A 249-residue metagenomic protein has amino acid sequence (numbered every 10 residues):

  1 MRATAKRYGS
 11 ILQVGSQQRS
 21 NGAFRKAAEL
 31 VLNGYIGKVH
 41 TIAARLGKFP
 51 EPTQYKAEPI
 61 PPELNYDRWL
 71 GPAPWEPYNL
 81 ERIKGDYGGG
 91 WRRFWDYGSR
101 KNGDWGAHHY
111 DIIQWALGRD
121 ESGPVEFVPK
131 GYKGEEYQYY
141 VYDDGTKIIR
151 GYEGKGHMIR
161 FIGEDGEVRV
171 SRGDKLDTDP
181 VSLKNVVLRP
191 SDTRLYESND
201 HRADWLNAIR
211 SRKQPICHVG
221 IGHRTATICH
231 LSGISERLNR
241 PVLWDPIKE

Functional and structural regions predicted by a protein language model:
M1-R68: A contiguous active-site-proximal alpha/beta segment in oxidoreductase catalytic domains
R2, I11-V14, H40-A44, R68-L70 (+5 more regions): Structural recognition of the beta-strand scaffold that forms the well-ordered cores of secreted hydrolase catalytic
R2-A5, G9, V31-Y35, V39 (+7 more regions): A generic secondary-structure signal for well-formed alpha-helical elements
I42-A44, L80-D86, G220-G222: Short coil/turn segments at secondary-structure boundaries
R45-P50, A73-P74, G131-K133, G154: Glycine-rich beta-alpha junction loops
F49-T53, P77, V170-S171: A short beta-to-alpha transition loop/helix N-cap that caps and shapes the active-site region
D67-T146: Rossmann-like dinucleotide-binding domain that binds NAD(P)(H)
L80, Y97-R119, E135-Y137, G156-E249: C-terminal helical cap and adjacent loop that interface with cofactors, partners, or active-site loops
